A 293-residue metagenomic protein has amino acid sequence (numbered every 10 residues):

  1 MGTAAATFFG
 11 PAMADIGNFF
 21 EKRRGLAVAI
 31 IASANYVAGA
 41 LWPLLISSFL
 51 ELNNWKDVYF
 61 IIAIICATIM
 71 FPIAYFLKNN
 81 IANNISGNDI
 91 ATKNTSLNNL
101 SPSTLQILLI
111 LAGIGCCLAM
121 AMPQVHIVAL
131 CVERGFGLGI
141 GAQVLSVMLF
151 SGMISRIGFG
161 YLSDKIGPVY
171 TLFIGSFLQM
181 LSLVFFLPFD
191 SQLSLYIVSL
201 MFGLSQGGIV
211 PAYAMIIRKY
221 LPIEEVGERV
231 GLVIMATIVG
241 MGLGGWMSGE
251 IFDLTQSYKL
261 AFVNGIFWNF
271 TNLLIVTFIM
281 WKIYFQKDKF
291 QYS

Functional and structural regions predicted by a protein language model:
T7-F20, G208-L221: Intracellular juxtamembrane helix-capping segments at the cytosolic ends of symmetry-related transmembrane helices
I31, N35-I81: Helix-loop-helix hairpin linking two adjacent transmembrane segments in secondary transporters
G39, Y220-S257, N264: A late C-terminal transmembrane helix in Major Facilitator Superfamily
L41-N53, C131-V132, L162-S163, M247-Q256: Interfacial helix-cap and linker-helix signal at transmembrane-aqueous boundaries of multi-pass secondary transporters
K78-S96, K287-Y292: Flexible cytoplasmic inter-helical loops of multi-pass small-molecule transporters
T104-Y161: Extracytoplasmic gate region of multi-pass secondary transporters
Y170-F185: Structural signature of the two symmetry-related core transmembrane helices
S182, L193-M201: Paired small-residue
